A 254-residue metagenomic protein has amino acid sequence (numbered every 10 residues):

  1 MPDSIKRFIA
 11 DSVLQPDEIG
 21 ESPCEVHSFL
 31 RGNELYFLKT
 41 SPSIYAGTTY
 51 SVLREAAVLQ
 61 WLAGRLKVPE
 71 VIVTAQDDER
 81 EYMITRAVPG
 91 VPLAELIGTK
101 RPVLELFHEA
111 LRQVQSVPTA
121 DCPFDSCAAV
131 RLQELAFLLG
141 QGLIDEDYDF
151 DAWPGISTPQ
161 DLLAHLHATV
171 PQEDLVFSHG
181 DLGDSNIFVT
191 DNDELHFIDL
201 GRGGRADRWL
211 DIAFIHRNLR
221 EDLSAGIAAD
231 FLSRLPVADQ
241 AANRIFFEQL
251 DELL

Functional and structural regions predicted by a protein language model:
P2-R7, Q113-H179: An alpha-helical support segment within catalytic cores of ATP-dependent transferases
F8-R31: ATP-binding glycine-rich phosphate-binding loop
D17-E18, V237-L254: Charged phosphate-binding loop/patch that engages nucleotide di/tri-phosphates or the phosphate backbone of nucleic
P23, Y36-M83, A94-V114: A conserved alpha-helical element in kinase catalytic cores
P23-R31, F37-L38, D161-L210: Active-site acidic catalytic loop and adjacent metal/ATP-binding pocket of ATP-dependent phosphoryl transfer enzymes
T48, D174-S178, T190-A242: Active-site Asp-x-Gly
A63, L111, Q115-T119, R220 (+1 more regions): Protein kinase-like catalytic domain
R86: Conserved Hanks-type protein kinase catalytic core
